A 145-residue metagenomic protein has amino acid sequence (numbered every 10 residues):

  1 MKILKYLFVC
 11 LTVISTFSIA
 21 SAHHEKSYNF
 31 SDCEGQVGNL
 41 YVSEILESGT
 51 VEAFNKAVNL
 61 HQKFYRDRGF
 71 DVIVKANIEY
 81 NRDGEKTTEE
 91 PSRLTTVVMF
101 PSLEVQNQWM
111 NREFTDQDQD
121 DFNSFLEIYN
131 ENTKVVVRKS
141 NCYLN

Functional and structural regions predicted by a protein language model:
M1-Y6: Positively charged n-region of N-terminal signal peptides that target proteins for export
L7-T16: Bacterial N-terminal signal peptides
F17-A22: Sec/Tat signal peptide C-region and signal peptidase I cleavage site
H23-D32, F64-K75, K86-R93, V97-C142: An amphipathic, aromatic/His-enriched active-site/gating alpha helix that lines ligand/cofactor pockets
E34-I45, N107: Acidic/histidine-rich, surface-exposed loop or edge segments in extracytoplasmic proteins
L46-N55: Short, surface-exposed ligand-recognition loops at beta-strand->loop->(often short) alpha-helix junctions that present
F54, V58-Q62: Alpha-helical segments in soluble extracytoplasmic regions
E79-D83: Thioredoxin-like thiol-disulfide oxidoreductase module
